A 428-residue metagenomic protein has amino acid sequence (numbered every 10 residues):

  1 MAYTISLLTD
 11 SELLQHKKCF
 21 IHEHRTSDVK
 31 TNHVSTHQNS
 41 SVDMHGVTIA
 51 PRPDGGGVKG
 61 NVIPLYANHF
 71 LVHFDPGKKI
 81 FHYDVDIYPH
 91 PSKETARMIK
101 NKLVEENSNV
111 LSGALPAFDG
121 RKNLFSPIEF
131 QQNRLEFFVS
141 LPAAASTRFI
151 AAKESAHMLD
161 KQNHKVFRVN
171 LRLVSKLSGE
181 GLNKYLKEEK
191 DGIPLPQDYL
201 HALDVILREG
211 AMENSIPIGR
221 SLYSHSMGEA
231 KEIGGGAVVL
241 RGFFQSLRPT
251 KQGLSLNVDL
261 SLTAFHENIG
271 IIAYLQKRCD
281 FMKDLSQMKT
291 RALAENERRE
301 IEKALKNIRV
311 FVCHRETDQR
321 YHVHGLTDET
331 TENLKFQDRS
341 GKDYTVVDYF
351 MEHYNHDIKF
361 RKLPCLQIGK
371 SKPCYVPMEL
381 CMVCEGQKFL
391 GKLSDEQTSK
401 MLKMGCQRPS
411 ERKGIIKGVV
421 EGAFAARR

Functional and structural regions predicted by a protein language model:
M1-R428: Long, low-complexity, intrinsically disordered terminal regions
